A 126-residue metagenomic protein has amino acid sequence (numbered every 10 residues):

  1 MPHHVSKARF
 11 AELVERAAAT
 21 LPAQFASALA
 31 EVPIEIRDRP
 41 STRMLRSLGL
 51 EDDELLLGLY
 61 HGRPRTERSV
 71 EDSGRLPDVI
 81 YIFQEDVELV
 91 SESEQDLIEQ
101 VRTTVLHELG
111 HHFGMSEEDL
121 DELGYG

Functional and structural regions predicted by a protein language model:
M1-Q100, H112, S116-D121: Active-site rim/adjacent substrate-binding subdomains
Q100-E108: Short alpha-helical catalytic segment bearing the HExxH-like zincin motif of zinc-dependent metalloproteases
E122-G126: Short hydrophobic/aromatic patches at helix-to-coil boundaries
